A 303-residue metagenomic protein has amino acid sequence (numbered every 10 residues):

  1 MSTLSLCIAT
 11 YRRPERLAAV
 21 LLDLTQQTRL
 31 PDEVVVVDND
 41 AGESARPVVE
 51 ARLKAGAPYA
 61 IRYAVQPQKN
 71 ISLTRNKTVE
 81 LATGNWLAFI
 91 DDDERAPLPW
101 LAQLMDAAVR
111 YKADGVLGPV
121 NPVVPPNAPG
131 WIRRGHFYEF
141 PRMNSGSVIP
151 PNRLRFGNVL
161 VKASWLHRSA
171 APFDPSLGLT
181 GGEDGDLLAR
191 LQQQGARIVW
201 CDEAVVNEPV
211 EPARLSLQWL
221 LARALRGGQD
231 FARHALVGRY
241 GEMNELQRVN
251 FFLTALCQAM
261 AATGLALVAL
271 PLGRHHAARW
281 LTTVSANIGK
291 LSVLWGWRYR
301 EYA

Functional and structural regions predicted by a protein language model:
M1-Q26: N-proximal low-complexity "stem/linker" segments adjacent to membrane-targeting elements
L21-V65: Acidic donor-binding segment of Leloir-type glycosyltransferases
Q66-A82: Glycine-rich, basic loop-to-helix element that forms the pyrophosphate-binding segment of sugar-nucleotide handling
L87: Short aromatic/hydrophobic "clamp" motif used to bind/position activated sugar donors
P99-W131: Conserved donor NDP-sugar-binding/catalytic core segment of glycosyltransferases
G118-P119, R133-N152: Short, flexible, basic/aromatic active-site loop/helix in glycosyltransferases
G178-A189: Acidic donor-binding loop at a coil-to-helix junction in glycosyltransferase catalytic cores that engages
A222-R226, Y240-A303: Non-catalytic, C-terminal membrane-associated alpha-helical segments of glycosyltransferases
